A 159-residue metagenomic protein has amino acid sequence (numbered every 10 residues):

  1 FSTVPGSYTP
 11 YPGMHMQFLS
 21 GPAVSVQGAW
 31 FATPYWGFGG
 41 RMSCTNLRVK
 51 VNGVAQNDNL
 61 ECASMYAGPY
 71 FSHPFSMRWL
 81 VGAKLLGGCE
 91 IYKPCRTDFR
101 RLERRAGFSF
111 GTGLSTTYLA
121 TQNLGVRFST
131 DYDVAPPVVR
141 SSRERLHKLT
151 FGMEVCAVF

Functional and structural regions predicted by a protein language model:
F1-P34, F38, M42-N46, G87-C95 (+2 more regions): Short glycine/proline- and aromatic-enriched beta-strand/turn motifs that initiate or cap beta-hairpins
T3, T45, Q56-N57, A63-Y66 (+3 more regions): Detector for outer-membrane/organellar transmembrane beta-barrel domains, recognizing the amphipathic beta-strand
T9-M14, V51-D58, C95-L102, P137-R143: Extracellular loop and loop/strand-boundary signature of outer-membrane beta-barrel proteins
F18-V24, N59-M65, W79, R104-F110 (+1 more regions): Residues that define the transmembrane beta-barrel architecture of outer-membrane proteins
V26-G28, F38-G40, A67-P69, A83-L85 (+3 more regions): Membrane-embedded beta-strand positions of outer-membrane beta-barrel proteins
W30, F71-H73, T116-Y118, V134 (+1 more regions): Residue-level signature of outer-membrane beta-barrel architecture
P34-G40, M77-V81, Y118-V126: Repeated loop/turn-to-beta-strand initiation elements of outer-membrane beta-barrel proteins
D98-R143: A generic hydrophobic-segment detector
